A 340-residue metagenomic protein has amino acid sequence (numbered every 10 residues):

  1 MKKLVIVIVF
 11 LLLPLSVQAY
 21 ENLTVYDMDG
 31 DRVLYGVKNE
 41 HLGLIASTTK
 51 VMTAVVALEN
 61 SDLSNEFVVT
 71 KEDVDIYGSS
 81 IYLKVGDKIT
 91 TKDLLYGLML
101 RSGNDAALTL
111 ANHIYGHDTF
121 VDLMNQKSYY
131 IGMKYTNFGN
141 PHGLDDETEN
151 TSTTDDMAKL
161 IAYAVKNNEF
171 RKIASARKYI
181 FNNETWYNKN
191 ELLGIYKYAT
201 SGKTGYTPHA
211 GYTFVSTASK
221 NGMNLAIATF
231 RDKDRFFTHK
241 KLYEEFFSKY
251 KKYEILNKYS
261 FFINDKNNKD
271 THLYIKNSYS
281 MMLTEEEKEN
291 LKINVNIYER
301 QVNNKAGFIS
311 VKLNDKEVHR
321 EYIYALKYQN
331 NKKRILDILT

Functional and structural regions predicted by a protein language model:
K2-A19: Sec-dependent N-terminal signal peptides of Gram-positive bacterial secreted proteins and lipoproteins
L13, A57-S61, A218: Alpha-helix C-terminal capping segments
P14, G116, Y130, I180 (+1 more regions): A short structural micro-motif
S16-E21, P208-Y212: Short, flexible loop/turn motifs enriched in small residues
A19-N167: Active-site-adjacent loops and short helices of periplasmic peptidoglycan-processing enzymes
K134, T148-T340: Domain-terminus/edge residues, biased toward the C-terminal soluble/receptor-binding domains of extracytoplasmic
